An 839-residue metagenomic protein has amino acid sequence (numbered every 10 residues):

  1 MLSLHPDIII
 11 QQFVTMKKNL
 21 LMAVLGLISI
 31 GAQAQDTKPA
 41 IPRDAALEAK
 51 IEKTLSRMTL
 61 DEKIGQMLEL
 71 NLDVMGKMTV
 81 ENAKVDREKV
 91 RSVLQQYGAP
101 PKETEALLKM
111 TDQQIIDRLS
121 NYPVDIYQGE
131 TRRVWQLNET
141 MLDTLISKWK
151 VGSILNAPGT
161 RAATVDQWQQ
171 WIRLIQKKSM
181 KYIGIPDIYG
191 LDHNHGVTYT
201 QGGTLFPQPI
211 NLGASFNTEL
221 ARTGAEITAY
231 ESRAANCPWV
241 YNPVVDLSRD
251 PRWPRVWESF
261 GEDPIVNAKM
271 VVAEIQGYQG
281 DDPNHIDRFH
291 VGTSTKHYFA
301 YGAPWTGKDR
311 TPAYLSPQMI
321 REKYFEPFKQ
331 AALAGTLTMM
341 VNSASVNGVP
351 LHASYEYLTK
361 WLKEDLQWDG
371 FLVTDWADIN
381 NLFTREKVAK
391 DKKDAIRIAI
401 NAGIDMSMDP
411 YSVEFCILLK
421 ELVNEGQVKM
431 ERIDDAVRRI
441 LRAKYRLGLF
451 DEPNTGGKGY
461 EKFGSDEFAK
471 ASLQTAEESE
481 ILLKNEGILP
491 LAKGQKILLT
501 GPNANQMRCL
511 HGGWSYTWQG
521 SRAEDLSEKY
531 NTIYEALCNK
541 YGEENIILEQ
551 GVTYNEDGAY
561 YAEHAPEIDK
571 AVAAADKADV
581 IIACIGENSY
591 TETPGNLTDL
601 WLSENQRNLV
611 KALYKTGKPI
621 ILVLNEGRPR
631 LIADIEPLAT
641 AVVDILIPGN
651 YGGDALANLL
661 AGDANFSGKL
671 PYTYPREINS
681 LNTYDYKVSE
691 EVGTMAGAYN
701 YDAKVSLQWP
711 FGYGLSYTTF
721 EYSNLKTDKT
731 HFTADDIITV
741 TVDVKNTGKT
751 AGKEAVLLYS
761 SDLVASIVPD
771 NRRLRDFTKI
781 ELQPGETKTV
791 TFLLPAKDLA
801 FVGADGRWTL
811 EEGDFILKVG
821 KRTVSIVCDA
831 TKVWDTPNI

Functional and structural regions predicted by a protein language model:
M1-A40: Bacterial Sec-dependent N-terminal signal peptides
A32-A800, E811-T823, I839: Glycoside hydrolase catalytic-domain context in secreted enzymes
D805-R807: Short proline/glycine-enriched turn/loop segments at secondary-structure junctions
T823-N838: Short beta-strand elements
